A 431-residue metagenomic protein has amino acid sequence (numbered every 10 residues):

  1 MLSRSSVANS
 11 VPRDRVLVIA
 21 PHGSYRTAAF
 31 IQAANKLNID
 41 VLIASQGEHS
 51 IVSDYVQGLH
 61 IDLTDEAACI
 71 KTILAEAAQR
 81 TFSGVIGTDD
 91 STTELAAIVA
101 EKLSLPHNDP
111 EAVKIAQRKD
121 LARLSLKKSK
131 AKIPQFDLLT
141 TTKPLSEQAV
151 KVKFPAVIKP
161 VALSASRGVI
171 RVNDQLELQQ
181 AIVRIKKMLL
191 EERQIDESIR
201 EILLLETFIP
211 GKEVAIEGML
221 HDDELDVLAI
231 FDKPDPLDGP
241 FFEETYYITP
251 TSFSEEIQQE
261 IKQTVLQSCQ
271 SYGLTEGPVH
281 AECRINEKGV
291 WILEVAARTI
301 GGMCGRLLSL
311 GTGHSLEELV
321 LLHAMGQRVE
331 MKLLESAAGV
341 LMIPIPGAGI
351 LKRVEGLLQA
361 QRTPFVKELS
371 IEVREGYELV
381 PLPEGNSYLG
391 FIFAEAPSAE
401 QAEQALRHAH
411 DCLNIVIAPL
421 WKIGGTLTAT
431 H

Functional and structural regions predicted by a protein language model:
M1-A112, K143, P344, R362 (+2 more regions): ATP-binding N-terminal substructure of ATP-dependent carboxylate-amine bond-forming enzymes
A8, Q259-A281, E287, A296-K352: Active-site "cap" helix and flanking loop/linker of ATP-utilizing ligase/carboxylase catalytic domains
E101-G168, Q175, L190-R193: A conserved helix-loop-beta module that forms one wall/lid of the active-site cleft in ATP-utilizing catalytic domains
K132-P134, P155-I158, V172-P210, F241-Y247 (+1 more regions): Conserved ATP-binding module of the ATP-grasp superfamily
L139, V169-D174, M219-H221, N286 (+1 more regions): Short beta-strand-to-turn element immediately C-terminal to the catalytic PLP-Schiff-base lysine in fold type I
V157, I170, Q180-R184, E206-T207 (+6 more regions): Beta-strand scaffold of nucleotide-dependent catalytic cores
I195-S198, T275-A281, E330-L334, V416-G425: Flexible, glycine/charged-enriched surface loops at secondary-structure junctions
P344-E375: Glycine-rich active-site loop/lid that clamps phosphate-bearing ligands
